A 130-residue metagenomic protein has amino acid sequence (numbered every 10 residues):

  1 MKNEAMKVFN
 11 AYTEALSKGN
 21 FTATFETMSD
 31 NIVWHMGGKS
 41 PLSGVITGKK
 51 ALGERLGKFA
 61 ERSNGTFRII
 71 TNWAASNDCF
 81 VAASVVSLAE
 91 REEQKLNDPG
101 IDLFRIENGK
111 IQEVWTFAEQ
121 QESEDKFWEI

Functional and structural regions predicted by a protein language model:
M1-D30, I130: Short, low-complexity N-terminal intrinsically disordered segments enriched in polar/charged residues
Y12, A23-M28, I32, G48 (+4 more regions): Hydrophobic pocket/interface hotspot
S29-C79: A solvent-exposed, acidic/Ser-Thr-rich amphipathic alpha-helical stretch
V45-I46, E93-K95, S123-W128: A short, polar/proline- and glycine-enriched secondary-structure boundary/capping micro-motif
G57, A83-R91: Short beta-strand segments that buttress and anchor functional surface loops
N64-G65, Q94-L96: Short loop/turn motifs at secondary-structure junctions and domain boundaries
I69-A74, V86-L88, P99-F104, W115: Hydrophobic/aromatic beta-strand elements that line small-molecule binding cavities or substrate pockets in beta-rich
E113-I130: Low-complexity, intrinsically disordered terminal/linker segments enriched in charged and Gly/Pro repeats
